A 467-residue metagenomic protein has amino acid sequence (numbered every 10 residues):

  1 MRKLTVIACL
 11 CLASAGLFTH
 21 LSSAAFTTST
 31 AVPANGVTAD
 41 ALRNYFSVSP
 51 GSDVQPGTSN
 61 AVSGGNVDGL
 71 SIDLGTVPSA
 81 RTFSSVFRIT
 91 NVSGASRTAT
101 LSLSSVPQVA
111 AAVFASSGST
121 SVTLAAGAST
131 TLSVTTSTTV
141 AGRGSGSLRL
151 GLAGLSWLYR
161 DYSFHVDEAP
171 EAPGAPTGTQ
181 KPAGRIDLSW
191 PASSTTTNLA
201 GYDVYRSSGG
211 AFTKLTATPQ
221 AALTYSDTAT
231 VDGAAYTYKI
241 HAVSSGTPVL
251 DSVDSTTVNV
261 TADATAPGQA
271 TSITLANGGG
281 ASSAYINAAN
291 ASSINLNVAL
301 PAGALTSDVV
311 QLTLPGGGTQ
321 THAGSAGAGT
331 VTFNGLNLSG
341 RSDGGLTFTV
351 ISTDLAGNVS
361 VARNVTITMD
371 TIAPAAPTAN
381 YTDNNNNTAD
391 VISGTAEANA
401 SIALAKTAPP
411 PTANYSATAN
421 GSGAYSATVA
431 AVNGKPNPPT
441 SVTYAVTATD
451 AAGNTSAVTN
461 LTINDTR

Functional and structural regions predicted by a protein language model:
R2-G65, L155-V166, T265-A266, R467: Short, polar/proline-rich extracytoplasmic segments that appear immediately after membrane translocation
L17-L21, S79-V86, T130, T139-S147 (+3 more regions): Short, solvent-exposed loop/turn segments enriched in Ser/Thr/Gly
A169-T197, D232, P248-A264, A270 (+1 more regions): Pro/Thr/Ser/Gly-rich low-complexity, intrinsically disordered linker/stalk tracts
S193-S208, P301-L314, E397-T407: Solvent-exposed loop/turn segments flanking beta-strands in beta-repeat/beta-sandwich domains
D203-G233: Recognizes extended acidic, P/S/T-rich segments that occur within or adjacent to Ig-like beta-sandwich modules
D227-G246, S352: Beta-strand-rich modules
V243-A262, V359-R363, S456-T459: Extracellular fibronectin type III
